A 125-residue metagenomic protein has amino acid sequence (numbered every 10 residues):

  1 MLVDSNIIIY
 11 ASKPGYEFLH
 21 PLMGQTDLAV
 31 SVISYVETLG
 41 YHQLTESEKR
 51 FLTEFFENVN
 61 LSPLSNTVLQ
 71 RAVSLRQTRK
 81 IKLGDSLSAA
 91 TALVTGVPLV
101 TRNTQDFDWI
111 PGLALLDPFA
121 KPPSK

Functional and structural regions predicted by a protein language model:
M1-V30, G40-T53, P122-K125: Short, well-structured N-terminal submotif of metal-dependent ribonuclease cores
I7-I8, S34, V68, L87-S88 (+1 more regions): Alpha-helix capping/helix-boundary segments
G24, F55-E57, P111: Short, structured coil segments at secondary-structure junctions
F55-T78: Acidic catalytic patch
T78-G84: Donor nucleotide-sugar recognition loop
A89, L93-K125: Acidic, PIN/NYN-like endoribonuclease modules and their adjacent C-terminal/linker elements
